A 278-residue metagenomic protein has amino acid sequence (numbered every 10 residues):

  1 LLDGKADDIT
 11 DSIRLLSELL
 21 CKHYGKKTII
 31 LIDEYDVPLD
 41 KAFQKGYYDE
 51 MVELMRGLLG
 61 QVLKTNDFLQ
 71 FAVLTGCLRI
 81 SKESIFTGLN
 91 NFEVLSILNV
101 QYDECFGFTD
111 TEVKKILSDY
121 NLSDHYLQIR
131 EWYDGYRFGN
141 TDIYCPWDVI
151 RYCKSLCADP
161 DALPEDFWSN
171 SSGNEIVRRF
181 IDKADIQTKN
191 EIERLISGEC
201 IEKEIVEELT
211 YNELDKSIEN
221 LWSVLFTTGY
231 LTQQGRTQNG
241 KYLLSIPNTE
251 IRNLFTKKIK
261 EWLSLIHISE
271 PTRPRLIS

Functional and structural regions predicted by a protein language model:
L1-T10, P38-Q44: Conserved P-loop NTPase mechanochemical-coupling segment
S17-C21, E50-Q70: Substrate-engagement module of ASCE P-loop NTPases
L31-D33, Q70-C77: Structural recognition of the conserved hydrophobic beta-strand(s) that form the central parallel beta-sheet of P-loop
S84-T87, L95-K154: Amphipathic alpha-helical segments of the small helical/lid subdomains adjacent to P-loop NTPase cores
L163-D166, R178-K216, L221-W222: Conserved helicase/translocase motor-coupling segment
G229-R236: A short, conserved structural fragment
P247-L265, S269: Short, amphipathic alpha-helical interaction segments positioned at domain boundaries
I266-S278: Single conserved hydrophobic/aromatic residue that forms the stacking wall/gate of nucleotide- or nucleobase-binding
